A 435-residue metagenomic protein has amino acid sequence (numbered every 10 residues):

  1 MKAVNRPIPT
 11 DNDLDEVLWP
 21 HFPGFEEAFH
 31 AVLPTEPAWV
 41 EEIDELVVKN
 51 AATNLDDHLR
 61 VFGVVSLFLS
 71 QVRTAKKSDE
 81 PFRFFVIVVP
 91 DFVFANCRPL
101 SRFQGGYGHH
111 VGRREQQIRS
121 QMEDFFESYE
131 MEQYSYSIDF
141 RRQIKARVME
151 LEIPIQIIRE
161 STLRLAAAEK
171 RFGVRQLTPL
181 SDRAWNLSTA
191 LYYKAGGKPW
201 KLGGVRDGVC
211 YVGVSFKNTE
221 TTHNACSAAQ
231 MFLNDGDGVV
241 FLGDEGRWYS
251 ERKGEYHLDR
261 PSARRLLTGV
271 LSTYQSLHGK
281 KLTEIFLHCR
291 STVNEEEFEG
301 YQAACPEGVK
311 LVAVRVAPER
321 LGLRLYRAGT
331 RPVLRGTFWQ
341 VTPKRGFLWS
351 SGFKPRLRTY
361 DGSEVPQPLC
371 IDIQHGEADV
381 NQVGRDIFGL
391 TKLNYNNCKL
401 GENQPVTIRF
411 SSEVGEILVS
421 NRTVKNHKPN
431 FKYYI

Functional and structural regions predicted by a protein language model:
K2-I435: Long, contiguous domain-sized segments
